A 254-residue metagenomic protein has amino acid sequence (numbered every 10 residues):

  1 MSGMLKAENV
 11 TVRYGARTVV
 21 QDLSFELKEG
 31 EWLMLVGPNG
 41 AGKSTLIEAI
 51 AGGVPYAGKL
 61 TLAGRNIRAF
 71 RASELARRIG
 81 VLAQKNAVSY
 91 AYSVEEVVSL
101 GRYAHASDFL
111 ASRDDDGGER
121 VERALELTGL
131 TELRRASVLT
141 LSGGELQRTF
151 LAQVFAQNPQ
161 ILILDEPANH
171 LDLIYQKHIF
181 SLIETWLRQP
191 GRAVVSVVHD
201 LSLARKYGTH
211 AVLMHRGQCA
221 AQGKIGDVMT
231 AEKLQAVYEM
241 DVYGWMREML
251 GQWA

Functional and structural regions predicted by a protein language model:
V36-P38: The feature captures the beta-strand-to-loop junction immediately N-terminal to the Walker
A51: Helix-to-loop junction immediately C-terminal to a conserved catalytic motif
G58-N66, L75: Conserved ABC transporter NBD signature motif
S99, D114-L133, L139: Conserved ABC ATPase "signature" region
S137-L141, E145: Conserved ABC ATPase signature
L162-E166: Catalytic Walker B motif of ABC-type/P-loop ATPase nucleotide-binding domains
R216-G217, G223: Conserved ABC ATPase "signature" C-loop
